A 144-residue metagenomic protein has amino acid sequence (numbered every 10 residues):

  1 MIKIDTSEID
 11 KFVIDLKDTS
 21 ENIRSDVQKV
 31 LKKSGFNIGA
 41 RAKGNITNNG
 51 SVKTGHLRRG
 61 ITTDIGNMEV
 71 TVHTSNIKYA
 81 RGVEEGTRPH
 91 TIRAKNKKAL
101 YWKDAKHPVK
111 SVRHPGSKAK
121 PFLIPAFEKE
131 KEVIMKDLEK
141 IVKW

Functional and structural regions predicted by a protein language model:
M1-K78, R93-W144: Short, Lys/Arg-rich flexible segments
Y79-E85: Short, cysteine-centered beta-strand-loop-beta hairpins and adjacent loop/turn segments enriched in charged/polar
P89-H90: Short, His- and charge-rich active-site/binding loops that engage polyanionic ligands
